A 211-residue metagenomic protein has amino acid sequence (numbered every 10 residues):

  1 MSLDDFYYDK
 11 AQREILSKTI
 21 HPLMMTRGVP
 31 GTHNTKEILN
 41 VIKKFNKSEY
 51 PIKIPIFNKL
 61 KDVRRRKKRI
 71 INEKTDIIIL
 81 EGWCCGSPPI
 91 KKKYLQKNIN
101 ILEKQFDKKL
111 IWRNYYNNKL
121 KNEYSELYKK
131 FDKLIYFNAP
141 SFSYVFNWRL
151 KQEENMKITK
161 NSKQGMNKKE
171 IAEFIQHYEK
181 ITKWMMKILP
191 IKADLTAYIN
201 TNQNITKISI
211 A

Functional and structural regions predicted by a protein language model:
S2, F6-D62: Conserved nucleotide-sensing/catalytic segment adjacent to the nucleotide-binding pocket in NTP-handling enzymes
D4, I79, I135: Conserved RecA-like P-loop NTPase ATPase core
K10-Q12, R64-K68, I205-I210: Short, solvent-exposed polar/charged micro-motifs at secondary-structure junctions
E14, D62-R65, Y128, I135: Short, charged N-terminal helix-start/capping segments
P22, R69-I70, L120: Generic hydrophobic alpha-helical membrane-segment signal
K43-S87: Phosphate-binding/switch loop-helix module in NTP-utilizing enzymes
C84-A211: Conserved NTP phosphate-binding and transfer environment spanning the P-loop NTPase/kinase superfamily
